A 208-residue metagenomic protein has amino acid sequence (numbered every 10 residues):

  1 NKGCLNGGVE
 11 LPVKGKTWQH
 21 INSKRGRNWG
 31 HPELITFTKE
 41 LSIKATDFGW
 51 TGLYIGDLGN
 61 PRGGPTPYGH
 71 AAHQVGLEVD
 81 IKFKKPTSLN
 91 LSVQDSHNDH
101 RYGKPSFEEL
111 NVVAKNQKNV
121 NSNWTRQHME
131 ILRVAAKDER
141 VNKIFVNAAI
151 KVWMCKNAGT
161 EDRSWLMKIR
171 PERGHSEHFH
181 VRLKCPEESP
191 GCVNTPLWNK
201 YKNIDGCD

Functional and structural regions predicted by a protein language model:
N1-G56, W124-I131, K137-V141: Active-site acidic/histidine clusters and adjacent loop/turn architecture that either coordinate catalytic ions
N1-K16, L77-V79, L91-S96, Y102: Short coil-to-beta-strand
W29-E33, H73, P171-R173: Short, contiguous, pocket-lining structural segments that sit at or immediately flank catalytic/ligand-binding sites
E33-H70, T87, A136, F145-K168: Extended, low-complexity, intrinsically disordered C-terminal regulatory tails of eukaryotic serine/threonine kinases
G49-T51, V75-V79, R140, H175-F179: Envelope-exposed proteins and targeting segments
I55-G59, E78, V181: Short, functionally critical alpha-helical segments immediately adjacent to catalytic or ligand/cofactor-binding
Y68-P86: Short, surface-exposed glycine/acidic/tryptophan-bearing loops
L89-D208: Catalytic cores and adjacent binding grooves of peptidoglycan-active enzymes
